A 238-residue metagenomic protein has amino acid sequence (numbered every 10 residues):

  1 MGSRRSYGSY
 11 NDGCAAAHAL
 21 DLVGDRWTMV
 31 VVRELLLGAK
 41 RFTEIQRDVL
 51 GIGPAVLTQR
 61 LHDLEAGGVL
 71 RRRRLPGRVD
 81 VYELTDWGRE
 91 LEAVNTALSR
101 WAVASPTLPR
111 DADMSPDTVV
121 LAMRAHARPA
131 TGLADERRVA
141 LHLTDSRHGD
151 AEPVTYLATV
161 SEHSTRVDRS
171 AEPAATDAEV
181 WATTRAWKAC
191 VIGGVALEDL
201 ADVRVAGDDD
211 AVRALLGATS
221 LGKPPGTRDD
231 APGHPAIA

Functional and structural regions predicted by a protein language model:
M1-L20: N-terminal leader segment of winged-helix/HTH proteins
C14-I52: N-terminal helix-turn-helix DNA-binding core of bacterial DNA-binding proteins
G24, P76-A97: Basic, amphipathic "hinge/linker" alpha-helix immediately C-terminal to the N-terminal HTH DNA-binding motif
L61-H62: Short, hydrophobic-biased segments on the C-terminal half of alpha helices that form "recognition helices"
G68: Glycine-centered, phosphate/nucleic-acid-interacting loop/turn motifs that mediate DNA/RNA or nucleotide
W87-L157, D209-A238: Acidic, aliphatic-rich amphipathic alpha-helical segments
A140-L197: Low-complexity, glycine/alanine/valine/leucine- and proline-rich hydrophobic stretches
E172-A238: C-terminal interaction segments
